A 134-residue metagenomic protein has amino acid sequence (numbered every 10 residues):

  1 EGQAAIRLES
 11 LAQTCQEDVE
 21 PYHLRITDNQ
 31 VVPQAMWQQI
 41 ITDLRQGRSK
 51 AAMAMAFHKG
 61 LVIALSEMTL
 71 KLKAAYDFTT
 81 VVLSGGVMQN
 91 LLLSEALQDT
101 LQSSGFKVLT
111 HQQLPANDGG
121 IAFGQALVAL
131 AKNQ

Functional and structural regions predicted by a protein language model:
E1-F78, L92-D99: A contiguous, well-structured pocket-lining segment that forms one wall/lid of small-molecule binding clefts in soluble
F57, L61, T69, V82-V87 (+1 more regions): Active-site proximal loops enriched in glycine and acidic residues that flank catalytic Cys/His/Asp and coordinate
H58, L109-Q134: Glycine-rich phosphate-binding/hydrolytic loop that grips phosphoryl groups
V62, V87-L91, K132: C-terminal amphipathic "assembly/sorting" segment characterized by alternating charged and hydrophobic residues
M68-A75, T79, T100-K107, A126-N133: Hydrophobic alpha-helical segments
T79-S84, L91, L97-I121: Conserved phosphate-binding/catalytic loops in two-lobed NTP-binding clefts
